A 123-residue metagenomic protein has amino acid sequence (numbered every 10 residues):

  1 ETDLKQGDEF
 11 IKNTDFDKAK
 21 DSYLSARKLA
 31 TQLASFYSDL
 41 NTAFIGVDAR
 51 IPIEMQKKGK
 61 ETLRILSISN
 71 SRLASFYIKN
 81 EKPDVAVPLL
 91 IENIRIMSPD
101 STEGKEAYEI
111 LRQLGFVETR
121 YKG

Functional and structural regions predicted by a protein language model:
F16, Q56, T62-L63, P83 (+1 more regions): Inter-repeat boundary and helix-capping residues of tandem alpha-helical solenoids
D21-I51, E92-E109: Short, charge-rich amphipathic alpha-helical segments embedded in non-transmembrane helical bundles/solenoids
L33, P83, D100-S101, E118-Y121: Alpha-solenoid repeat scaffolds
F44-E61, L66-N70, R112-G123: Alpha-helical linker/edge segments of TPR/alpha-solenoid repeat scaffolds and analogous pre-/post-domain helices
